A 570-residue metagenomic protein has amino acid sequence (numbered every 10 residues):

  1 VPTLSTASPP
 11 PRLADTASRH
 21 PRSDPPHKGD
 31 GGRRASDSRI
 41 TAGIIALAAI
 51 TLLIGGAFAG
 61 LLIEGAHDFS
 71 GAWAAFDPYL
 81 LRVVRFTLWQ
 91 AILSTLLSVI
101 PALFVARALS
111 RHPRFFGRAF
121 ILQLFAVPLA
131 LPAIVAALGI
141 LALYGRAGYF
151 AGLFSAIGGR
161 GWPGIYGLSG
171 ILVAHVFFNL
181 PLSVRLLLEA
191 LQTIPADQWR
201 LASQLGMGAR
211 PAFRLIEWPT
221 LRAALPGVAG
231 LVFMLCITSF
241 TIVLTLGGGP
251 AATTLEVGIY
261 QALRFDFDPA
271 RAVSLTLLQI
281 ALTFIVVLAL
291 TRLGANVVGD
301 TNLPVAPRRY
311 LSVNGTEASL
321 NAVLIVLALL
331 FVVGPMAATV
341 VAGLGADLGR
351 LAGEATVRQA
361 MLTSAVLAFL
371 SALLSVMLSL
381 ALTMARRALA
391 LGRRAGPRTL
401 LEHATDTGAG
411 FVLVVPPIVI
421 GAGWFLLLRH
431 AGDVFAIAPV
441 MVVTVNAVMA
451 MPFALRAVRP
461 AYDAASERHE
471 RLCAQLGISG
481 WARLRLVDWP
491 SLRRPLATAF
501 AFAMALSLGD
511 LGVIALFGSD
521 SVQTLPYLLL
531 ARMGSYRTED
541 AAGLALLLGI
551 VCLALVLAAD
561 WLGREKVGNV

Functional and structural regions predicted by a protein language model:
V1-I45, P113-R118, R210, L290-V326 (+2 more regions): Transmembrane alpha-helical segments of polytopic membrane transport and secretion proteins
P2, T6-P10, R160, T193 (+2 more regions): Soluble N-terminal domains of membrane-associated systems
S36-D68, P78-Q192, T220-G247, S274-T291 (+7 more regions): Membrane-water interface segments at the C-terminal ends of transmembrane alpha-helices in multi-pass inner-membrane
F69-F76, D347-A352: A short amphipathic helical element positioned immediately N-terminal to and/or at the very start of a transmembrane
P78, P113-F116, Q192-D197, M207-R210 (+8 more regions): Juxtamembrane helix-boundary/capping and inter-helix hinge elements in multi-pass membrane proteins
A119, A202, P269-A272, H403 (+2 more regions): Loop-to-transmembrane helix entry/capping segments in MFS-fold secondary transporters and related SLC/MFSD carriers
A142, T241-F267, L511-T538: Glycine-rich helix-loop "coupling/hinge" segments at transmembrane-helix boundaries in multipass transporters
Q192-L221, F265, L389, R471-L492: Short helix-to-coil transition segments within interhelical loops that connect adjacent transmembrane helices
